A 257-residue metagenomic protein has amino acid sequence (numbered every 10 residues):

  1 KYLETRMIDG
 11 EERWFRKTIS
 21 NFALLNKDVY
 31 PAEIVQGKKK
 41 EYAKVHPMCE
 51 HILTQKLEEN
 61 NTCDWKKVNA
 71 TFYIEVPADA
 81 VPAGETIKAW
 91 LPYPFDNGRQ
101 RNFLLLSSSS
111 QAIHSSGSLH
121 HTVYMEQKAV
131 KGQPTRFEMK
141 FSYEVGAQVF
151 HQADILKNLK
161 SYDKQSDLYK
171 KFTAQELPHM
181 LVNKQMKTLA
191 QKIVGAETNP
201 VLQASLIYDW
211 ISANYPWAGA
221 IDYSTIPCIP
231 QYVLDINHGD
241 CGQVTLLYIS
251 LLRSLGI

Functional and structural regions predicted by a protein language model:
K1-F150, D154-L156: Intrinsically disordered, low-complexity N-terminal segments that are enriched in acidic
P82, G132, P200, A204 (+2 more regions): Active-site-proximal structural scaffolding
A89, I207, L234-I257: Cysteine-centered nucleophilic/redox motifs
S116-T122, E126-D235: Acidic low-complexity segments
